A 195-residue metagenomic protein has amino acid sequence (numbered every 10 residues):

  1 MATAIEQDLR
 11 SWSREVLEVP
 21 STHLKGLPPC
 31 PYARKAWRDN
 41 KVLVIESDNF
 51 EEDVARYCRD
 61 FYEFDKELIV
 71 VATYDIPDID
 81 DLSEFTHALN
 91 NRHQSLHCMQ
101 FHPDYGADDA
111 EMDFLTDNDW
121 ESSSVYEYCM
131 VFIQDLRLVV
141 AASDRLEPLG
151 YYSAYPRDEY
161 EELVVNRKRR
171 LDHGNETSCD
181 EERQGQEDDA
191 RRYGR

Functional and structural regions predicted by a protein language model:
M1-R195: Expand to "…catalyze enediolate/carbanion chemistry for C-C bond making/breaking, isomerization, decarboxylation
